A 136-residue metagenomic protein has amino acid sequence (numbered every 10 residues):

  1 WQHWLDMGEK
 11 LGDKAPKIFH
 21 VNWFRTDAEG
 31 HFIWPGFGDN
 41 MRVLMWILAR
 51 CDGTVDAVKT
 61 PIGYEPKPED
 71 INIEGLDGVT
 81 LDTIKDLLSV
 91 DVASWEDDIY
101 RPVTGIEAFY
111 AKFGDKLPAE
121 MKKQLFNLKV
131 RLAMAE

Functional and structural regions predicted by a protein language model:
W1-E136: Conserved NTP phosphate-binding and transfer environment spanning the P-loop NTPase/kinase superfamily
